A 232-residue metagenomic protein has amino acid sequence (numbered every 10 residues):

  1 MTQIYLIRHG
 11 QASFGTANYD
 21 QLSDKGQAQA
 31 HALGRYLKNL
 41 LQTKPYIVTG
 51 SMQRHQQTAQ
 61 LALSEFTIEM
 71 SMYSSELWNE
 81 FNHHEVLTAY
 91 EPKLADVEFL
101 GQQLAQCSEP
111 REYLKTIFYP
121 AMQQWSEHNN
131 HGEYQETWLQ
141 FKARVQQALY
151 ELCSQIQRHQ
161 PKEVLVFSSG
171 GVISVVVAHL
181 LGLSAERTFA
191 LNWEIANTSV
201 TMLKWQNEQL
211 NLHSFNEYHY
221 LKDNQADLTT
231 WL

Functional and structural regions predicted by a protein language model:
T2, S64, I68, E80-E109 (+3 more regions): Acidic, low-complexity terminal tails and accessory targeting/binding regions of phosphate-metabolizing enzymes
Q3-L6, G10-E65, T137-V145: Loop-to-helix element that buttresses phosphate recognition and phosphoryl-transfer chemistry
I4, P45, K162-S168: Generic beta-sheet signal
I7, S75-L77, F215: Conserved beta-strand termini and adjacent loop/short-helix elements that scaffold enzyme active sites in alpha/beta
G10, G170-G171, N216-H219: Active-site metal-binding loops of divalent metal-dependent hydrolases
G34-T116: Phosphate-coordination/substrate-recognition cap region in phosphate-metabolizing enzymes
S51-M52, L77, V164-G171: Short, well-ordered beta-to-alpha junction loops that form the rim of enzyme active sites and present histidine/acidic
L100-Q140: Short glycine/proline- and acidic residue-enriched helix-loop micro-motifs that form flexible lids or anion-recognition
